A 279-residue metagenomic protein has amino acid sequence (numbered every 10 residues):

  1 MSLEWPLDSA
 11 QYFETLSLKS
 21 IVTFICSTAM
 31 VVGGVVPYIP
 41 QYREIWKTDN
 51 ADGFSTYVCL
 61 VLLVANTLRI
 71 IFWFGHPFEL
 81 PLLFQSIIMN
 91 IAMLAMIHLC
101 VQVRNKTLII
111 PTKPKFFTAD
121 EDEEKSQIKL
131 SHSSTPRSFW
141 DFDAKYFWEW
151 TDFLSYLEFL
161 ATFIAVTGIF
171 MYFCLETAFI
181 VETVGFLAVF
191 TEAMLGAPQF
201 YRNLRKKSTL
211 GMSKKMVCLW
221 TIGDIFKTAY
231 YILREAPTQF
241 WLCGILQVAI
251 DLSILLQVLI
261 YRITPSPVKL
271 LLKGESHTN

Functional and structural regions predicted by a protein language model:
M1-N279: Alpha-helical membrane-protein topology signature
